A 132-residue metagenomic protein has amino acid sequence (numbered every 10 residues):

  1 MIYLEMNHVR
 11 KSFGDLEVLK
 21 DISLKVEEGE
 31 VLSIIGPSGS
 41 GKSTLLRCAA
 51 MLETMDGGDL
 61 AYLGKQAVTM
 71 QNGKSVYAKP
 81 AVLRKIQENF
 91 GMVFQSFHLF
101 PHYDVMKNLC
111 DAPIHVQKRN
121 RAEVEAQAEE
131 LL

Functional and structural regions predicted by a protein language model:
L16-E17, R84: Short coil-to-beta microelement around the adenine-binding A-loop and adjacent beta1/P-loop entry of ABC ATPase
I35-P37: The feature captures the beta-strand-to-loop junction immediately N-terminal to the Walker
A50: Helix-to-loop junction immediately C-terminal to a conserved catalytic motif
G58-N72, Q127: Conserved ABC transporter NBD signature motif
A67-G91, R121-A122: ABC ATPase NBD coupling module
Y103-D111: Short coil-to-helix segment of the ABC ATPase nucleotide-binding domain corresponding to the Q-loop/switch region
A122-L132: ABC ATPase nucleotide-binding domain helical subdomain, centered on the C-loop/LSGGQ "ABC signature"
